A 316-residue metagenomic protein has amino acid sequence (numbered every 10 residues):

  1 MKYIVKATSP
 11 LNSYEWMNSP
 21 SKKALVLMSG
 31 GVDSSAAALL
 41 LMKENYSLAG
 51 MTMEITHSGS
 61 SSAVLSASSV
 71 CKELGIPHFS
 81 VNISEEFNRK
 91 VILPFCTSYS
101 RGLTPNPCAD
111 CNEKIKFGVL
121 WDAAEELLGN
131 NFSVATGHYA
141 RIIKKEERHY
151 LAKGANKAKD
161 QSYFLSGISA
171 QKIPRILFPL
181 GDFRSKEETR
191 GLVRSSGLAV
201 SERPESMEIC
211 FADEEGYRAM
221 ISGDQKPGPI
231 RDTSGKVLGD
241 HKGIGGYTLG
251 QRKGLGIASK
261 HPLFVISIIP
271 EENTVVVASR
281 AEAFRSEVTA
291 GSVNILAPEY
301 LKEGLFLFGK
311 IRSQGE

Functional and structural regions predicted by a protein language model:
M1-G167, S185-E188, L192-R194, V265: ATP-dependent adenylation/nucleotidyltransferase module used to activate substrates
A7-S13, M17-S21, A135-E316: AMP-forming adenylation/ATP pyrophosphatase catalytic core
